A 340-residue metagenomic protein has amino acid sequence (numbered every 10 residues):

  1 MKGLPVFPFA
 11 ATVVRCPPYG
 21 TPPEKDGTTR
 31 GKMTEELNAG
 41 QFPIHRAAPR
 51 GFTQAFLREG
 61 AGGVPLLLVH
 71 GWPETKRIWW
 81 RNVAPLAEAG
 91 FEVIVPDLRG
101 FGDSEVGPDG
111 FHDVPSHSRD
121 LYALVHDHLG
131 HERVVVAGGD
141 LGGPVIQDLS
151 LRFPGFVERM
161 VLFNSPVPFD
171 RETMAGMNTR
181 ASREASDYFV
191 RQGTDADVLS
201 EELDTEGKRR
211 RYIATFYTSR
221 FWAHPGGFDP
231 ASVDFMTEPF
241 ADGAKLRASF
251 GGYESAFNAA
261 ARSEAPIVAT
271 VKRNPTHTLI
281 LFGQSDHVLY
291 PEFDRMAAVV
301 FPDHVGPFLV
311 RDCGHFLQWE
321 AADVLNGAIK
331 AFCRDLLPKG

Functional and structural regions predicted by a protein language model:
F7-F9, Y19: Aromatic (phenylalanine/tyrosine) cluster motif
Y19, P23-K32: Short, Lys/Arg-enriched N-terminal segments with co-localized hydrophobic residues within the first ~10-30 amino acids
T34-R46, G51-L57, P65, I94 (+3 more regions): Flexible "cap/lid" subdomain of the alpha/beta-hydrolase fold that forms the substrate-access gate
R58-D103, G139: Conserved HGGG/HGGXW glycine-rich cap/lid loop of the alpha/beta-hydrolase fold
H304-G340: Catalytic active-site module of serine/aspartate enzymes centered on a nucleophile-bearing elbow/loop
